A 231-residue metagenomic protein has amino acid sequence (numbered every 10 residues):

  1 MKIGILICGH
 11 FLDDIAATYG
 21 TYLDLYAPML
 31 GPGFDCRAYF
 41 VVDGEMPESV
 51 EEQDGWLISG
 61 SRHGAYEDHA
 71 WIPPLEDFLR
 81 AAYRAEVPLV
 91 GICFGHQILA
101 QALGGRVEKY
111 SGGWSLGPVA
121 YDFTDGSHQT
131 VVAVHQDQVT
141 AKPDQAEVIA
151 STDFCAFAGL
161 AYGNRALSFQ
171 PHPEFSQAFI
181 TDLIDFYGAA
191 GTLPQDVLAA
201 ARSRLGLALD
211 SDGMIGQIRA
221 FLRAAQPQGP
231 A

Functional and structural regions predicted by a protein language model:
M1-A70, P74-D77, A81-A85, L198-A231: N-terminal beta1-alpha1 cap of cysteine-dependent amidohydrolase-like domains
G4-L6, R37-Y39, L57, V90 (+3 more regions): Hydrophobic/aromatic beta-strand patches that form the interior of the parallel beta-sheet core in alpha/beta enzyme
I15-A16, E67-H69, A100-A102, P143 (+2 more regions): Short glycine-/acidic-enriched loop or helix-start segments at secondary-structure transitions that form or flank
T21-L23, I72-E76, V107-E108, A150 (+1 more regions): Glycine-rich, phosphate-binding/catalytic loops in enzymes
G33, A85-E86, Q145, G163: Structured helix-beta-strand junction loops
I58-F123: Cysteine-nucleophile active-site neighborhood
L103-A178: Pocket-forming structural segment of enzyme catalytic cores
R165-A201: C-terminal helical/coil "lid" or tail adjacent to the Rossmann-like core of SAM-dependent
